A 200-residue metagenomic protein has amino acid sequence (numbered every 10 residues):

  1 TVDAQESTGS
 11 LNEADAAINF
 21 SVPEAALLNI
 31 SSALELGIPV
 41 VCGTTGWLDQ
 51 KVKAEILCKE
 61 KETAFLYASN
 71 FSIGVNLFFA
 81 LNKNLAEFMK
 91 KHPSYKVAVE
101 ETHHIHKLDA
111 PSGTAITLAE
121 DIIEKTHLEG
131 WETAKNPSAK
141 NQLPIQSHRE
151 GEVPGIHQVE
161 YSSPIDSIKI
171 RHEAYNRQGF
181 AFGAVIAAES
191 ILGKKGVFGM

Functional and structural regions predicted by a protein language model:
T1-E35: N-terminal glycine-/serine-/threonine-rich beta1-alpha1-beta2 phosphate-ribose binding loop of Rossmann-like
T1-L11, P93-M200: C-terminal substrate-binding/catalytic lobe of Rossmann-fold NAD(P)-dependent oxidoreductases
A4, T45-W47, N70-F71, T102-H104: Short, ordered loop/turn segments at secondary-structure junctions
A17-N19, V40-G43, Y67-A68: Short catalytic-loop micro-motif centered on adjacent basic/acidic residues
S21-V22, T45, R149: Short glycine-/small-residue-rich Rossmann-like dinucleotide-binding loops
I30-L36, T44-Y67, I73-E87: Rossmann-fold NAD(P)-binding glycine/threonine-rich loop
